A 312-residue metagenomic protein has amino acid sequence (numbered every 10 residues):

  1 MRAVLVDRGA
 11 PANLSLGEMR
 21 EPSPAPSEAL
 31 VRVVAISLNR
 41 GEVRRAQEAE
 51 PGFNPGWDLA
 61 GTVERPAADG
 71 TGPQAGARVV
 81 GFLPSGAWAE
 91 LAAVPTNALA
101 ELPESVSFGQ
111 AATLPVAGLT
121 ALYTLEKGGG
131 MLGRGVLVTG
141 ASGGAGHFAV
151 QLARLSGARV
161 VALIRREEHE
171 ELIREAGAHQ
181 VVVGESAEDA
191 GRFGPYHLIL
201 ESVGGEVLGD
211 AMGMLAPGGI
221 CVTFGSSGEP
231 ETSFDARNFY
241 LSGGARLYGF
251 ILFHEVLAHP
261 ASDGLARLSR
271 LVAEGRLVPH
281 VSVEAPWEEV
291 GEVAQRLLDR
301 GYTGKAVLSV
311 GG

Functional and structural regions predicted by a protein language model:
R20-S37, A46-G86: Glycine-rich beta-strand-centered segment in the early N-terminal region that forms part of a ligand/cofactor-binding
R44, R78-G140: NAD(P)H dinucleotide-binding glycine-rich loop of Rossmann-like/cofactor-binding domains, especially the beta1-alpha1
R78, G135, R159, G219-I220 (+1 more regions): Short glycine-centered segments of the SAM/dcSAM-binding site in methyltransferase folds
G118-L119, G140-H147, G204: Glycine-rich NAD(P) Rossmann-fold beta1-alpha1 loop
V138, R154-D210, A261: Adenosine-nucleotide cofactor-binding segment
E206-L277, S309-G312: Glycine-rich phosphate-binding loop and adjacent beta-alpha segment of Rossmann(oid) nucleotide-cofactor-binding
R276-H280, G291-G312: C-terminal capping/lid region of NAD(P)-dependent oxidoreductase domains
